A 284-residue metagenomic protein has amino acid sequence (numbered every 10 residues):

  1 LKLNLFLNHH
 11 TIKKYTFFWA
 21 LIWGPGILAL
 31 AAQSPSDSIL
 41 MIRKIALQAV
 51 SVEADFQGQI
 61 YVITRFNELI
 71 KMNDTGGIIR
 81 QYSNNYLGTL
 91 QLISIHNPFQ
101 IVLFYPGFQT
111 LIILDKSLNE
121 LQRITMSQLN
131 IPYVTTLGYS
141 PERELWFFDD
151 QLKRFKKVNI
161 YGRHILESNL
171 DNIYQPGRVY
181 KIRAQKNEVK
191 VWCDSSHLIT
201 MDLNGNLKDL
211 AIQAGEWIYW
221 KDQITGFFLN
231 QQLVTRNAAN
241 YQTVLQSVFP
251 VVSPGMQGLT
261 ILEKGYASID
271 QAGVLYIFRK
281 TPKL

Functional and structural regions predicted by a protein language model:
S38-I45, G77-S83, E120-S127, R163-I173 (+2 more regions): A short beta-strand motif characteristic of beta-propeller blades
R43-R65: Beta-strand-rich domains and repeat architectures in extracellular enzymes and scaffolds, especially beta-propellers
Q48-V52, G88-I93, I131-G138, Q175-R183 (+2 more regions): Repeated scaffold domains used in trafficking and secretory/extracellular systems, primarily beta-propellers
G58-I63, F99-Y105, R143-D149, K186-W192 (+2 more regions): Short beta-strand elements that form the blades of beta-propeller/WD-repeat-like and other beta-sheet-rich scaffold
E68-I70, T110-L111, K153-F155, L198 (+2 more regions): Structural signal for beta-propeller blades
N73-G77, D115-N119, N159-Y161, D202-N204 (+2 more regions): Short loop/turn segments that connect beta-strands within beta-propeller blades
I78-Q100, I124-L129: Blade-loop segments of beta-propeller domains
Q257-L284: Blade-level signature of beta-propeller repeat domains, shared across WD40, Kelch, NHL, RCC1 and BNR/Asp-box propellers
